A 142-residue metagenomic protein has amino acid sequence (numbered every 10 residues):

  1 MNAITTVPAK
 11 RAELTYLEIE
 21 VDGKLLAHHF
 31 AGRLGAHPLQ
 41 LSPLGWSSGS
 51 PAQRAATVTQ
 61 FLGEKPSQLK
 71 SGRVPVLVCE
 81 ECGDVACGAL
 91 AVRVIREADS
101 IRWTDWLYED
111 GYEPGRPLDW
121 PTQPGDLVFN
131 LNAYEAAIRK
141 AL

Functional and structural regions predicted by a protein language model:
M1-L142: Intrinsically disordered, low-complexity acidic regions enriched in Pro/Ser/Thr
